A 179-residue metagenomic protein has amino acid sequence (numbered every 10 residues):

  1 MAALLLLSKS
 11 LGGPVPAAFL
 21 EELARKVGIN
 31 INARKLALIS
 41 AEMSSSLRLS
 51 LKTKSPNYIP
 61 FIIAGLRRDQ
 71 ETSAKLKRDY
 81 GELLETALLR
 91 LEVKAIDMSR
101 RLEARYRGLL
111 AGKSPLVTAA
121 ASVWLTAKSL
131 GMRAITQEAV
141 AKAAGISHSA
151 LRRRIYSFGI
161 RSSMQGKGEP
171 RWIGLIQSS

Functional and structural regions predicted by a protein language model:
M1, L5-L116, E138-H148, R152-S179: A cyclin-like helical interaction fold
T126-K128: Long, low-complexity acidic/proline-rich regions
G131-M132: Extended serine/threonine-enriched, polar tracts that run as long, contiguous segments within proteins
